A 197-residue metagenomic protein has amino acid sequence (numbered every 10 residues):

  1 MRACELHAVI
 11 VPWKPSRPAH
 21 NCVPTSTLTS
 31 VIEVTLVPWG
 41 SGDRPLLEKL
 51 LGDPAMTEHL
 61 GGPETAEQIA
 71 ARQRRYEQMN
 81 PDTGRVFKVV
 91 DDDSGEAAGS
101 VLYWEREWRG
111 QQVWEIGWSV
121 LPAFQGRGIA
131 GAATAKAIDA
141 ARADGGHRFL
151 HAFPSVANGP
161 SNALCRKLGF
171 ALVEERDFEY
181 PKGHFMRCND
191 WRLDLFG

Functional and structural regions predicted by a protein language model:
A3-P45, K49-G52, V86-G197: Acyl-donor (CoA/ACP) binding surface of acyl/acetyltransferases
K49-P63: Helix-loop element at the rim of GNAT/NAT acetyltransferase active sites that forms part of the acceptor-substrate
A55-M56, Q78-D82, G146: Generic structural signal for secondary-structure transition and capping sites
H59-E64, T83-V90: A short, aromatic/hydrophobic, helix- or strand-capping loop or linear motif that either lines the entrance/gate
T65-T83: Active-site rim helix/loop that mediates acceptor-substrate recognition in acyltransferases
